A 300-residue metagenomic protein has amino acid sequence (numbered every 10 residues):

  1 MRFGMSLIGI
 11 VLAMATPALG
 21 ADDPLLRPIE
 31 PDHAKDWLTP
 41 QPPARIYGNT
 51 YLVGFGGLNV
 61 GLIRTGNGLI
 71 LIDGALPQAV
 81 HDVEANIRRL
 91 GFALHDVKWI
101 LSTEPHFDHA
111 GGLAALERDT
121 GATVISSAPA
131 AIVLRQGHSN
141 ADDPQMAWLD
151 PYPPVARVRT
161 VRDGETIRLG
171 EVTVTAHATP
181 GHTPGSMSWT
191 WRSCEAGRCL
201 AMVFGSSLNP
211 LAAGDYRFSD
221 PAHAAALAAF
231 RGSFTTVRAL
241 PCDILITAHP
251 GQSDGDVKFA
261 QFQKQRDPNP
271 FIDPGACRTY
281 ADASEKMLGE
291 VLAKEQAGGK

Functional and structural regions predicted by a protein language model:
M1-I8: Bacterial N-terminal signal peptides that target proteins for export
V11, A15, A21-W37, A196-R198 (+1 more regions): Accessory terminal helices/loops
D22-P31, P40-Q41, R45-Y47, D96 (+5 more regions): Metallo-beta-lactamase
D36-L90, L94, S188-P210: Conserved beta-strand hairpin/beta-sheet module of binuclear metal-dependent hydrolase folds, prominently
N49, I63, D73, V83 (+7 more regions): Divalent metal-coordination and catalytic microenvironments
T50, Q78-H81, R88-T166, C194 (+3 more regions): Active-site HxH/HxHxD metal-binding segment of metal-dependent hydrolases
I72-G74, V97-H106, I125-S127, A178-G181 (+3 more regions): Active-site neighborhood of phospho(di)ester-bond hydrolases with catalytic His/Asp-centered motifs
A79, P105-G111, A131-L134, P184-M187 (+2 more regions): Active-site environment of divalent metal-dependent phosphoester hydrolases
